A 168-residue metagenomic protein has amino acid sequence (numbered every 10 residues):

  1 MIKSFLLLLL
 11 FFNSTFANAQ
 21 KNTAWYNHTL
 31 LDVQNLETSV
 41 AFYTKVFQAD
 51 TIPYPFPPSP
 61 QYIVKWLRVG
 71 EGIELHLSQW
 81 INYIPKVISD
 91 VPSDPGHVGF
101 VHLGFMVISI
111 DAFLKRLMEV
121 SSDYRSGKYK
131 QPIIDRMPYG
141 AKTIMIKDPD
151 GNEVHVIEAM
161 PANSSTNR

Functional and structural regions predicted by a protein language model:
M1-S4, Q20: Positively charged n-region of N-terminal signal peptides that target proteins for export
S4-N13: Sec-dependent N-terminal signal peptides
N18-T38, V101-L103, I157-R168: N-terminal beta-strand motif that seeds the catalytic metal site of vicinal oxygen chelate
T23, L30-L75, W80, M137 (+1 more regions): Core segments of cupin and vicinal oxygen chelate
Y26-H28, V64, G72-E74, F100-H102 (+2 more regions): Extracellular structured ligand-interaction cores
N35-T38, N82-E153: Vicinal oxygen chelate
L67-E71, I146-P149, A159: Active-site beta-strand termini and strand-to-loop segments that position acidic
